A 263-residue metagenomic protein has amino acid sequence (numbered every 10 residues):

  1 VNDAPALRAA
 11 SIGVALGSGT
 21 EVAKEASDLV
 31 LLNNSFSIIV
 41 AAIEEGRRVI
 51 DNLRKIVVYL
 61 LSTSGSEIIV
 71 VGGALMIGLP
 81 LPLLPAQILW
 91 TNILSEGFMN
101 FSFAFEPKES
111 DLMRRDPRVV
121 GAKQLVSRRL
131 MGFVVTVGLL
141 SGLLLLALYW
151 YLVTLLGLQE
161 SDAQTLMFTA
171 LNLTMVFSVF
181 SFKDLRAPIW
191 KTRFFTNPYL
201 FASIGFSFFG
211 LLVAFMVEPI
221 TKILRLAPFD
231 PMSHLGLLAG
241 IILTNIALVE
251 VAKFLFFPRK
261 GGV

Functional and structural regions predicted by a protein language model:
V1-A10: Acidic, divalent-metal-coordinating active-site segment for phosphoryl/phosphodiester hydrolysis, typified by short
P5, A86, P219-I220: Hydrophobic residues in alpha-helical membrane-spanning segments
A10, S18-R186: Membrane-embedded transport module
V14: Active-site-proximal beta-strands of protease catalytic cores
T169-V263: C-terminal transmembrane module of polytopic membrane proteins
